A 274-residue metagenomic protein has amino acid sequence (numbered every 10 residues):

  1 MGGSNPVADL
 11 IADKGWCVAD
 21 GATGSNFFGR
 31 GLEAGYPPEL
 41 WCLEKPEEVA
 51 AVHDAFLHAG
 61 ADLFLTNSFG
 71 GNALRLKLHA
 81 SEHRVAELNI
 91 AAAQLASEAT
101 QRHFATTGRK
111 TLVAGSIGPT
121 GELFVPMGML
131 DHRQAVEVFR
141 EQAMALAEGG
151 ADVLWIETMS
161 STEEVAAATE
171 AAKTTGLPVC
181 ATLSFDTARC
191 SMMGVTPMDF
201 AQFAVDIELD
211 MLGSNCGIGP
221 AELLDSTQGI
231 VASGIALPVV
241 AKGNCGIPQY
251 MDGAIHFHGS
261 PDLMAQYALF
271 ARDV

Functional and structural regions predicted by a protein language model:
M1-V274: Domain-level signal for soluble alpha/beta catalytic cores
